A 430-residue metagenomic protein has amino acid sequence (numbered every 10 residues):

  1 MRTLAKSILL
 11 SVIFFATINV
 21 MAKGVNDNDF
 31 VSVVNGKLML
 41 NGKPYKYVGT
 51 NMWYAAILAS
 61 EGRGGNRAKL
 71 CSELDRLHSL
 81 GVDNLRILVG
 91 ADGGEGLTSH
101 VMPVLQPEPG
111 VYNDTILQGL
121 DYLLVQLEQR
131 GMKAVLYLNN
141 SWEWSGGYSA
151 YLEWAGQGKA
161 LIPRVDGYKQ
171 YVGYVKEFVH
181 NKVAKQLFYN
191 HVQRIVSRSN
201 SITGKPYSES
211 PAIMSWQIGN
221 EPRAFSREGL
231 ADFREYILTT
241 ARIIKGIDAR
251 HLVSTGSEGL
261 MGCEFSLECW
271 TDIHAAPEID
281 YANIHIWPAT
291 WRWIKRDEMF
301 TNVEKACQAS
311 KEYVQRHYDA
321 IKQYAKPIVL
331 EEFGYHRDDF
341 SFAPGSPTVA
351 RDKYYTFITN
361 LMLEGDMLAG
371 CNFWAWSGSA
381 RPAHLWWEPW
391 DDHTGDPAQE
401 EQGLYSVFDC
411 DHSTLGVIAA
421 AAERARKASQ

Functional and structural regions predicted by a protein language model:
M1-K6: Positively charged n-region of N-terminal signal peptides that target proteins for export
S7-A16: Bacterial N-terminal signal peptides
V20-G24: Boundary at the C-terminal end of the N-terminal hydrophobic targeting segment
N26-I294, T301-P327, F333-A428: Active-site mouth of glycoside hydrolases
